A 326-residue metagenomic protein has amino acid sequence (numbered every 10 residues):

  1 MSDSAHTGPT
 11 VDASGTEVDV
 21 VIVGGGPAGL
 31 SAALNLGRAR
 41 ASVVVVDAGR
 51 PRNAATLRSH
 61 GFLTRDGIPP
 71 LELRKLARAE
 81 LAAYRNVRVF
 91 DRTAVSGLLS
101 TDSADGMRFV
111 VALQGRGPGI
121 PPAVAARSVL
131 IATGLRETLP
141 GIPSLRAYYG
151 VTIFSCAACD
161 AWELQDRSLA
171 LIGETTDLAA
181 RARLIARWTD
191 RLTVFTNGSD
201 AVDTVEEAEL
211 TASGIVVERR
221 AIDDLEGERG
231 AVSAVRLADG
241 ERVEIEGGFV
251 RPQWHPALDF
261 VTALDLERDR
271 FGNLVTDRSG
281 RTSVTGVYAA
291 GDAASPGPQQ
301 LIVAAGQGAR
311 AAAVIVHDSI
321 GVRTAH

Functional and structural regions predicted by a protein language model:
S2-V20, V89-R167, L274-R278, T282: FAD-binding core/adjacent interface of flavoenzyme oxidoreductases
A5-H6, K75-A126, T189-N273, I320-H326: A Rossmann-like FAD-binding core segment of flavoenzymes
T7-P9, A147-E163, P252-P298, I302-V303 (+2 more regions): FAD-site-proximal beta/loop scaffold in flavoenzymes
V18-E72, R167-S168, D177-D200: Beta1-alpha1 glycine-rich phosphate/pyrophosphate-binding loop at the start of Rossmann-like nucleotide-binding domains
G24, A126-S128, A132-G134, L139-G141 (+4 more regions): Short, well-ordered coil/turn residues at beta-beta hairpins and beta-strand->alpha-helix junctions within
G26-P27, E137, T176-D177, A294-S295: Residue-level detector of alpha-helix initiation sites
P27-S42, L73-A77, Y84, T133 (+1 more regions): N-terminal FAD cofactor-binding segment of flavoenzymes
S42, A48-R50, L57-Y84, S155-C156 (+1 more regions): N-terminal glycine-rich dinucleotide-binding loop that anchors FAD/FMN and/or NAD(P) in oxidoreductases
